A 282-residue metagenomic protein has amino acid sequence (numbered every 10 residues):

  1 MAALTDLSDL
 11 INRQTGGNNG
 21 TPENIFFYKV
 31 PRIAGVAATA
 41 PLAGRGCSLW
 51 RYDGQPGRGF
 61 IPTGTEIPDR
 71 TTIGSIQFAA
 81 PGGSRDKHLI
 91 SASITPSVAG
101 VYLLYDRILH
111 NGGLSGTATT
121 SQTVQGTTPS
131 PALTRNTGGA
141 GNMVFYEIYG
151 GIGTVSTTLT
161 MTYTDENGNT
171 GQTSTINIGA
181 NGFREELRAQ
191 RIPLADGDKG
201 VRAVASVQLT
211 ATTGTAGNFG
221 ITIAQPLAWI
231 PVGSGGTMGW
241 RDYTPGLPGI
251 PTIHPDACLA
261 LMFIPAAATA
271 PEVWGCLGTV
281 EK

Functional and structural regions predicted by a protein language model:
M1-K282: Polar, enzyme-active/binding microenvironments
